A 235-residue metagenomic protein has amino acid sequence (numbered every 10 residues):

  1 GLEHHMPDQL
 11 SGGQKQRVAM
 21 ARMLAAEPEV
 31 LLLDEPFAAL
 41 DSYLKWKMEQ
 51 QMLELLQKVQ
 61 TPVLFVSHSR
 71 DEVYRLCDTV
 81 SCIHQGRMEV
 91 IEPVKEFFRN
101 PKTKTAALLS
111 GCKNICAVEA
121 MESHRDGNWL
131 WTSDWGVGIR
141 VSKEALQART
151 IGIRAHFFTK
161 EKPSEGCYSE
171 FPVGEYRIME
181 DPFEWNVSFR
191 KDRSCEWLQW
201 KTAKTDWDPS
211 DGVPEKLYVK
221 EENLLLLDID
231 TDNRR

Functional and structural regions predicted by a protein language model:
G1-T105: ABC ATPase nucleotide-binding domains
G12-G13, G86, E92, G111 (+3 more regions): Glycine-centered flexibility sites
P93, E119, P172-G174: Residues located in well-ordered beta-strands
F97-N100, L109, E161, L227: Residues that scaffold the ATP/ADP-binding catalytic core of kinase and kinase-like folds
R99-M121, G152: C-terminal boundary and immediately downstream tail of ABC-type ATPase nucleotide-binding domains
K113-I115, H124-R235: Non-catalytic connector elements of ABC transporters
